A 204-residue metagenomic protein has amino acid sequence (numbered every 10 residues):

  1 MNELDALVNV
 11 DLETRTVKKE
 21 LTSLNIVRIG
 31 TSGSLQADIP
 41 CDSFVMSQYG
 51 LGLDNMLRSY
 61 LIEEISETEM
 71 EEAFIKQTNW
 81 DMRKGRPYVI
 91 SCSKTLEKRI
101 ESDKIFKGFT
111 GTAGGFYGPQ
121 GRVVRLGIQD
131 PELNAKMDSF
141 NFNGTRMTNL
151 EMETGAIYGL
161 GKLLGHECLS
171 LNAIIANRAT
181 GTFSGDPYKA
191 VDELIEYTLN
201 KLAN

Functional and structural regions predicted by a protein language model:
M1-Y88: Metabolite-binding pocket within alpha/beta catalytic cores that recognizes anionic/polar moieties
L24-R28, N149, C168: Short glycine-aspartate micro-motif
G33, G50, G111-G118, A156 (+1 more regions): Glycine-rich beta-alpha junction loops
E69-F142: Active-site rim beta-loop-alpha module in soluble metabolic enzymes
P87-S91, N149-T154: Polyanion-binding loop/helix "lid" in catalytic or ligand-binding cores
G155-P187: Zn-dependent metallopeptidase/amidohydrolase metal-coordination segment
R178-N204: His/Asp/Glu-rich mid-to-C-terminal helical/loop segments that flank catalytic regions of hydrolases
